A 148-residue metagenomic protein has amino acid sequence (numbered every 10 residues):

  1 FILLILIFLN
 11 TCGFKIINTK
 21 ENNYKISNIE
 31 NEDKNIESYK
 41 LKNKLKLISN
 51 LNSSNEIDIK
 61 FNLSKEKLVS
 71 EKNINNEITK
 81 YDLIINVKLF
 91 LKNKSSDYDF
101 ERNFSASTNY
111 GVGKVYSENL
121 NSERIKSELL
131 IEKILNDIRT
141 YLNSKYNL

Functional and structural regions predicted by a protein language model:
L6-N28: Bacterial Sec signal peptide processing site at the extreme N-terminus
N18-T19, E123-L148: Compositionally biased, intrinsically disordered linkers/stalks adjacent to structured regions
N22-L41: Post-signal peptide N-terminal segment of mature Sec-exported envelope proteins
N43, L47-I48, S53, I57-N103 (+3 more regions): Surface-exposed short loop/turn segments
